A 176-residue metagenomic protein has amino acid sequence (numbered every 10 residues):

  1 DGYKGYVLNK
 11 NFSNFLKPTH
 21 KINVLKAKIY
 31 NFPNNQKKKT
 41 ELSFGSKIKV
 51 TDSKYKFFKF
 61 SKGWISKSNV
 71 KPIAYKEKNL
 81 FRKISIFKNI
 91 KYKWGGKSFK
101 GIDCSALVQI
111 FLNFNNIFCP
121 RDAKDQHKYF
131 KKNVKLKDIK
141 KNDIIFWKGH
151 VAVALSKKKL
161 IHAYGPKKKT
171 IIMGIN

Functional and structural regions predicted by a protein language model:
D1-T40, F44-I90: Boundary regions of SH3-family modules and the immediately adjacent low-complexity/disordered segments in eukaryotic
G2-Y3, K37, A123-D125, K131-N133 (+1 more regions): Aromatic- and glycine-rich peptidoglycan recognition patches
S46, N142-D143: Structural motif
D52, K148-G149, Y164: Conserved "cap/hinge" positions at secondary-structure junctions
K91-I139: Catalytic cysteine-centered active-site loop
I144, G149-K159: Catalytic nucleophile-His microenvironment captured as a short glycine-rich beta-strand/loop that brackets
